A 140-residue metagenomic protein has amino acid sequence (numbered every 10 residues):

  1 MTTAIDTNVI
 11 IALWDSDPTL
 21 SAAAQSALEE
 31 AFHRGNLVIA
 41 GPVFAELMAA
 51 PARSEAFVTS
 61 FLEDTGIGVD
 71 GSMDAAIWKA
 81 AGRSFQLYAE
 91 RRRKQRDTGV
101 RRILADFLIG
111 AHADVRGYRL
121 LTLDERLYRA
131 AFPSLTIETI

Functional and structural regions predicted by a protein language model:
M1-I39, M48-F61: Short, well-structured N-terminal submotif of metal-dependent ribonuclease cores
D6, A40, R102-I103, D124 (+1 more regions): Histidine- and aromatic-rich ligand-binding microenvironments
M48, W78, Y128-A130: Short secondary-structure capping/turn micro-motifs that flank functional sites
S54-V58, Y88-A89, E138-I140: Short, hinge-like loop/turn segments at secondary-structure boundaries
A56-S72: Helix-adjacent hinge/juxtasegments
G68-R119, L123-E125: Active-site neighborhoods of divalent-metal-dependent phosphate/nucleic-acid chemistry enzymes
L127-I140: C-terminal/domain-terminus segments
